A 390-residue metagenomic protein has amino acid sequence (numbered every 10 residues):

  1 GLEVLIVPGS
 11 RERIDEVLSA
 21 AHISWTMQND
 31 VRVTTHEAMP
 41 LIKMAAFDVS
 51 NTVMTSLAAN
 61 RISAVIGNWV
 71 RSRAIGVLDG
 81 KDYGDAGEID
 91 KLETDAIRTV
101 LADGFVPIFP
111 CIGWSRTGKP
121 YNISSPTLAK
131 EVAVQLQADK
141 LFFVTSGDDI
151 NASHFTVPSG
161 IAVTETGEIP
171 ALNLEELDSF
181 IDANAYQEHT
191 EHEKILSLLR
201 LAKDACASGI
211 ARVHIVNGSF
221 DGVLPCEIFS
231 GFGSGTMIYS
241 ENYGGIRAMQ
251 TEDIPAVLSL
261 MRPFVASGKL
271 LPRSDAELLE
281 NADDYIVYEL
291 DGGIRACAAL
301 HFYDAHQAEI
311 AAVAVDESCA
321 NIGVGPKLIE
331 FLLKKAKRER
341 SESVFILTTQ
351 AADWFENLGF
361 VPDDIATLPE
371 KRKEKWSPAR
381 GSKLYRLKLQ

Functional and structural regions predicted by a protein language model:
G1-R212, R247-A256, F302: Nucleotide/pyrophosphate-binding catalytic subdomain
C226-T251, Q390: Conserved N-terminal entry element of GNAT/NAT acetyltransferase domains
E241-L271, G381-L384: Short amphipathic alpha-helix that is part of the acyltransferase structural core
P272-D316: A conserved beta-strand-loop-helix scaffold within acyl/acetyltransferase catalytic domains
V313-A320, Q350: A short, internal acetyl-CoA/4′-phosphopantetheine-binding micro-motif in the GNAT/acyltransferase core
N321-R338: Conserved acetyl-CoA-binding loop-helix of GNAT-fold acetyltransferases
K334-T349: Conserved GNAT acetyl-CoA-binding A-motif
F345, V361-L384: Conserved catalytic-core motifs of GNAT/GCN5-like acyltransferases
